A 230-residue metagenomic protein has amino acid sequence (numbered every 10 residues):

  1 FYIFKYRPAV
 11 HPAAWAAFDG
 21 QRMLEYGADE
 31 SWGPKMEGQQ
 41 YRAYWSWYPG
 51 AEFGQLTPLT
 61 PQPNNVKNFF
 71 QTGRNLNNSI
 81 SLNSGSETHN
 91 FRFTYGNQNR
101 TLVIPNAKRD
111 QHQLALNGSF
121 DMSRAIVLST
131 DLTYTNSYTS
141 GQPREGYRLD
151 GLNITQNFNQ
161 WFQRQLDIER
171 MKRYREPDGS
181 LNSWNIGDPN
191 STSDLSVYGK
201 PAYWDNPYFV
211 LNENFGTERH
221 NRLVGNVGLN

Functional and structural regions predicted by a protein language model:
F1-I3, T88-N185, N214-N230: Transmembrane beta-barrel strand/turn architecture of Gram-negative outer membrane proteins
F1-P105, R173-V197, F209-G216, N230: Residues embedded in well-ordered regular secondary structure
K200-Y208: Residues forming anionic-ligand binding surfaces in small-molecule and nucleic-acid pockets of primarily soluble enzymes
